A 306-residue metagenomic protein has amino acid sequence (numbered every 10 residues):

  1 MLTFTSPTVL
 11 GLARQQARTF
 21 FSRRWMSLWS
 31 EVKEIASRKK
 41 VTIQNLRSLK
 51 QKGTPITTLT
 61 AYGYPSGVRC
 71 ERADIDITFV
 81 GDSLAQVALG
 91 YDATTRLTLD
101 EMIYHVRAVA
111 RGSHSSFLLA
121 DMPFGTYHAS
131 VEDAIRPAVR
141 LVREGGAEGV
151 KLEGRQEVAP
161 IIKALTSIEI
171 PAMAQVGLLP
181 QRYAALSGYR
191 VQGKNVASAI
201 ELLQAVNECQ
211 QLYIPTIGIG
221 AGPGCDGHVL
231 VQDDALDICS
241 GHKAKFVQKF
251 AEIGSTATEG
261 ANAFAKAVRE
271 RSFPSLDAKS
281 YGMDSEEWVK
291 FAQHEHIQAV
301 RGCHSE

Functional and structural regions predicted by a protein language model:
M1-F21: N-terminal chloroplast transit peptides
F21-K245, S255-E306: Alpha/beta enzyme core
E252: Glycine-rich phosphate/diphosphate-binding loops and the adjacent beta-loop-alpha structural elements that coordinate
